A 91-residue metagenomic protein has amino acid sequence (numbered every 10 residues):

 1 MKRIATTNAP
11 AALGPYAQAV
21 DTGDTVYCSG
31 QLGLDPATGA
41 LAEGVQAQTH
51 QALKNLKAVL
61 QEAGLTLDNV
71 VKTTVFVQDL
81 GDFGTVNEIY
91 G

Functional and structural regions predicted by a protein language model:
M1-G91: Short, polar/acidic, helix-capping and beta-turn segments at strand->helix junctions that line the mouths
